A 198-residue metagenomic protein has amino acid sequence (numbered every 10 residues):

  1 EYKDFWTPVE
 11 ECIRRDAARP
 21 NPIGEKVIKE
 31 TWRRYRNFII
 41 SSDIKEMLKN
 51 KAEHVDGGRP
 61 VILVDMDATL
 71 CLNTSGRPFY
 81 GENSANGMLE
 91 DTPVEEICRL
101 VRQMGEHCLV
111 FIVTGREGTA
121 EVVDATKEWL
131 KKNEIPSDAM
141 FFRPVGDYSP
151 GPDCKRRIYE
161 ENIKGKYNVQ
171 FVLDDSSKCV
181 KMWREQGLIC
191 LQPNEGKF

Functional and structural regions predicted by a protein language model:
E1: Conserved nucleotide-sensing/catalytic segment adjacent to the nucleotide-binding pocket in NTP-handling enzymes
W6-P60, E161, C179-K181: Conserved GTP-binding G-domain of TRAFAC-class P-loop NTPases and closely related GTPase folds
T7-C12, V145-G151, G196-F198: A short acidic, often aromatic-flanked loop/helix-cap motif at beta-alpha or helix-coil junctions that lines enzyme
D16, T74-S75, R184: Short, flexible helix/strand-to-coil boundary loops that buttress conserved ligand/catalytic motifs in alpha/beta
D56-S149: Alpha-helical substrate-recognition element adjacent to the catalytic core
D124-E134, R157-N162, K181-G187: Short, aromatic/basic amphipathic alpha-helical patches
D138, F142-R143, S149-Y167: Donor nucleotide-activated moiety binding/catalytic core segment of transferases that use nucleotide-activated donors
Y159, Y167-F198: Acidic, Mg2+-coordinating phosphoryl-transfer loop and its flanking beta/alpha structural elements, shared across
